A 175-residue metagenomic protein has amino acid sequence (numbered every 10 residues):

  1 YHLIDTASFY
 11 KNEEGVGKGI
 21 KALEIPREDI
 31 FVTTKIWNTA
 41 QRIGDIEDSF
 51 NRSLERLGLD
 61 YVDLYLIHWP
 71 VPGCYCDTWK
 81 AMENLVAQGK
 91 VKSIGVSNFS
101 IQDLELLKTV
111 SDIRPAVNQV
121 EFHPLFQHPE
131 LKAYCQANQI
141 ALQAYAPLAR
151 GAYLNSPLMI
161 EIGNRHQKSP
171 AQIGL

Functional and structural regions predicted by a protein language model:
Y1-I30: N-terminal binding-site loop/beta-alpha segment at the start of enzyme catalytic domains that lines or forms
I4, V62, I94: Glycine-centered flexible beta-alpha turn that most often forms the glycine-rich phosphate-binding loop
A7-Y10, I36-W37, W69, N98 (+1 more regions): Conserved residues at beta->alpha junctions
E13-I20, E47-L54, W79-E83, I101-E105 (+1 more regions): Generic structural signal for well-ordered alpha-helices, preferentially at hydrophobic/aromatic core positions
I25-E28, L57-D60, G89, I113 (+1 more regions): Structured loop/turn residues at beta-strand edges in well-structured enzyme cores
T33-K35, A144-Y145: Generic beta-sheet signal
K35, T39-N84: Glycine/small-residue-rich loop that forms an oxyanion/phosphate-binding "nest" at active or ligand-binding sites
P70-L175: Beta/alpha (TIM)-barrel catalytic core signal, keyed to glycine-rich beta->alpha loops juxtaposed to Asp/Glu that bind
